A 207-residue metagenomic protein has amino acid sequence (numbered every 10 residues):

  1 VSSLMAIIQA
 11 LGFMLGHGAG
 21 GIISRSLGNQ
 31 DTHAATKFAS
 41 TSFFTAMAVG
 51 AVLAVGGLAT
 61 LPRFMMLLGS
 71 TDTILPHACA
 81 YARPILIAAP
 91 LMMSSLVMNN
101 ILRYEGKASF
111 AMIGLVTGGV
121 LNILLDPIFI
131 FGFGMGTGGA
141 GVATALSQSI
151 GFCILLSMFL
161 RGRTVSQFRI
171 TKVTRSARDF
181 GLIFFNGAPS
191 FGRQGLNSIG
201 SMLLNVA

Functional and structural regions predicted by a protein language model:
V1, G20, L61, T117 (+2 more regions): ATP/adenylate-binding site constellation spanning eukaryotic-like Ser/Thr protein kinases, ABC-transporter
V1-V55, M92-A111, N205-A207: Small-residue-rich hydrophobic transmembrane alpha-helices
S3, I7-F13, H17, A111 (+5 more regions): Hydrophobic alpha-helical transmembrane segments of integral membrane proteins, especially multi-pass transporters
A6, A46, I85, A111-L115 (+4 more regions): Residue-level signature of transmembrane alpha-helical cores of multipass secondary-active transporters and flippases
I7, L11, M47-A59, P90 (+7 more regions): Generic alpha-helical transmembrane segments of integral inner-membrane proteins, especially permease/transport modules
I23-P90, G132-A188: Short alpha-helical transmembrane segments in multi-pass integral membrane proteins
A46, I101-L124, G138-A145: Alpha-helical transmembrane segments of multi-pass membrane transporters/permeases
M65-D72, I128-G134, F191, G195-A207: Helix-terminus/linker motif at the lipid-water interface of multi-pass membrane proteins
